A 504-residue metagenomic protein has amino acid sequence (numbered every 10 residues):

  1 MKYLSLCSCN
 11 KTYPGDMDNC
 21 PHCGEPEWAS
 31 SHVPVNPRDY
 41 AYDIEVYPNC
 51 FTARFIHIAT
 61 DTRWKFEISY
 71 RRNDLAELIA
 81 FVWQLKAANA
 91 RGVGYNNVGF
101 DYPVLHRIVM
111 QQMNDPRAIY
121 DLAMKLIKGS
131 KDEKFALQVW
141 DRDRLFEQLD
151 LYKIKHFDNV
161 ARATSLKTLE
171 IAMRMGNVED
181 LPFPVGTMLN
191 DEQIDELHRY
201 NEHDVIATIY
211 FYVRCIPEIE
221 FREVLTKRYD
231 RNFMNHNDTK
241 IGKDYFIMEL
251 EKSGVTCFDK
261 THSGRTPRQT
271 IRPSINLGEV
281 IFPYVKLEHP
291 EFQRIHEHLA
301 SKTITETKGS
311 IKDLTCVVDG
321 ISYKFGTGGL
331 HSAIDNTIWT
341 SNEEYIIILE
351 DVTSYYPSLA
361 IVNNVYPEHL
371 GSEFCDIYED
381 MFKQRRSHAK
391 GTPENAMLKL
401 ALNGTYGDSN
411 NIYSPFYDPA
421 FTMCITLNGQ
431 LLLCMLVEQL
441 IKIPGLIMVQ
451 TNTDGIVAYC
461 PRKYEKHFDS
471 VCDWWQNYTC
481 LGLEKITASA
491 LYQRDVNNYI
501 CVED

Functional and structural regions predicted by a protein language model:
L4-S8, N19, L169: The −1 position to Zn-ligating cysteines in a subset of zinc-ribbon hairpins
S8-Y13, G24: Cys/His-coordinated zinc-binding microdomains
C23, L169-D180, G186-T353, Q439-I441 (+3 more regions): Conserved "right-hand" nucleotidyltransferase catalytic core of DNA-directed polymerases
G24-H32: Short Cys/His-rich micro-motifs in 6-15 aa windows
P37-V46, D150, I348-E350: Two-metal-ion RNase H-like nuclease active-site motif
D39-A41, V46-S69, S165-T168, A172: RNase H-like nuclease fold core
R63-K167: Conserved DEDDh/DEDDy metal-dependent 3′-5′ exonuclease domain
R162, L181-V185, G309-E438, K442-I443 (+1 more regions): Helical catalytic core of nucleic-acid polymerases
